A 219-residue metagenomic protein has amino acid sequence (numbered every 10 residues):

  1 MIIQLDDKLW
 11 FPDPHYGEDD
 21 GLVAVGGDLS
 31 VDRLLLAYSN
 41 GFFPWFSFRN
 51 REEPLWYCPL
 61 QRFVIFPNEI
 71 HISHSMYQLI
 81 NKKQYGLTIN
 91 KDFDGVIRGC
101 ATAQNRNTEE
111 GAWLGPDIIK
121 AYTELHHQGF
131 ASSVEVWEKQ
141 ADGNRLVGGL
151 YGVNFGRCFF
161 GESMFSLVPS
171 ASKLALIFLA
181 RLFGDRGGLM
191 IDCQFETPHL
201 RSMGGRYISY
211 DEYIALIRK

Functional and structural regions predicted by a protein language model:
M1-K219: N-acyltransferase acceptor-side catalytic subdomain
